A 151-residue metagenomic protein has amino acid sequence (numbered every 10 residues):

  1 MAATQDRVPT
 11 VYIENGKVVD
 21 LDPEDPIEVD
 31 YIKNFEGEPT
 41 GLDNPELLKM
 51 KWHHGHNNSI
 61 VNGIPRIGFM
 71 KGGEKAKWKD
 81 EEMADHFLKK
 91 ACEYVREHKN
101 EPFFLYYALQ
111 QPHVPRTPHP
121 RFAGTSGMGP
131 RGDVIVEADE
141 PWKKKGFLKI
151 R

Functional and structural regions predicted by a protein language model:
M1-F69: Core domains of carbohydrate- and sulfate-ester-processing enzymes
A2, I13-E14, M70, A84 (+3 more regions): Generic, ordered loop/turn and secondary-structure boundary motif
Q5, G16-K17, D22-P23, E82 (+3 more regions): Solvent-exposed, flexible loop/coil residues
V8, K89-V134, W142: Active-site His/acidic residue clusters
G41-H113: Anion-binding catalytic surfaces of enzymes that hydrolyze or transfer phosphate/sulfate esters
G72-D85, F122-V136: The substrate-binding groove and active-site-proximal loops of carbohydrate-active enzymes, especially glycoside
E137-R151: Metal-dependent active-site segment of extracytoplasmic phospho-/sulfohydrolases and closely related
